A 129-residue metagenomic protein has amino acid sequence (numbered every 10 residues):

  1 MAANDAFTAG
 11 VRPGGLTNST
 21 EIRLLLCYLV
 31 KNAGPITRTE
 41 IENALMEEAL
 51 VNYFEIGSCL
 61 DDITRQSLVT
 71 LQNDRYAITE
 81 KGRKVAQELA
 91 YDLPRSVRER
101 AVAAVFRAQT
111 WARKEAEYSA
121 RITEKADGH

Functional and structural regions predicted by a protein language model:
M1-A33: Short alpha-helical segments that sit at the start of domains
T17-T20, D74-P94: Short, cationic-aromatic polyanion-contact patches
P35-L45: Short acidic, hydrophobic short linear motifs in intrinsically disordered regions
L50-R65: Short amphipathic alpha-helical interaction segments
T64-D74: A short, conserved structural fragment
R83-E117: Short, amphipathic alpha-helical interaction segments positioned at domain boundaries
E117-H129: C-terminal regulatory/oligomerization modules of transcriptional regulators
